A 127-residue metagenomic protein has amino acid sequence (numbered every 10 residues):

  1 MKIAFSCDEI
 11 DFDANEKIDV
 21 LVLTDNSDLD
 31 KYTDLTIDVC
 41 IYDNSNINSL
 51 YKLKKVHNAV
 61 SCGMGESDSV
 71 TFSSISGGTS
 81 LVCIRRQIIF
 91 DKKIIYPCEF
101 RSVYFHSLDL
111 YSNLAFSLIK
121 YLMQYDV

Functional and structural regions predicted by a protein language model:
K2-C62: Flexible active-site lid/hinge loop adjacent to a nucleotide/diphosphate and Mg2+-phosphate binding pocket
C62-V127: Adenine nucleotide phosphate-binding catalytic loops in nucleotide-utilizing enzymes
